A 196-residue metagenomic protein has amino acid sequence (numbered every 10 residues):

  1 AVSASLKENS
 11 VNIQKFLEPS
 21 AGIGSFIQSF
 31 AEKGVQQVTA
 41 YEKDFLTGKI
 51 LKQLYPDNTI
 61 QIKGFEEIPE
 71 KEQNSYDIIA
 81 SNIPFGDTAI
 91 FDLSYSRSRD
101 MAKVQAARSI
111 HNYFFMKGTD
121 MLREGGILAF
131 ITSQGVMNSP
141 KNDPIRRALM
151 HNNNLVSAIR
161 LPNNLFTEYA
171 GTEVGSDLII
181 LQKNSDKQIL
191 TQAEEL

Functional and structural regions predicted by a protein language model:
A1-T88, T132-G135, H151, I179: Conserved S-adenosyl-L-methionine
G34, D57, Y95-R99, I145-A148: Glycine-rich, phosphate-binding/catalytic loops in enzymes
K43-F45, A106-T167, S176-I180: Conserved Class I SAM-dependent methyltransferase catalytic core
P69-E72, T167-G171: Short, solvent-exposed polar/charged micro-motifs at secondary-structure junctions
P84-Y113: Mobile active-site "lid"/loop adjacent to the S-adenosyl-L-methionine
F85-G86, G135-M137, L165, S185-K187: Conserved nucleotide-binding/hydrolysis micro-motifs of P-loop NTPases
D92-L93, N142-D143, A170-T172: Short aromatic-enriched loop/helix-cap "lid" or pocket-rim segments at secondary-structure transitions that line
E168-L196: Flexible, glycine-/basic-rich loop-and-beta segments that form/coincide with the SAM-dependent methyltransferase
